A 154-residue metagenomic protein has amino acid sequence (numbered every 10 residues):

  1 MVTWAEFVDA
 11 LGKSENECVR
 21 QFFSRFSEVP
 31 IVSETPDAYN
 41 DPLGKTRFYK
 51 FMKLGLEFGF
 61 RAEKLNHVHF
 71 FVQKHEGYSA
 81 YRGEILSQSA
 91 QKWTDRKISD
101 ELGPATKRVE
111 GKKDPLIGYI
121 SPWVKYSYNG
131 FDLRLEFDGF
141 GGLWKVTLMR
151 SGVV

Functional and structural regions predicted by a protein language model:
V2-K64, S89-V154: A cross-family detector of function-defining hotspots
G59-I85: Short basic alpha-helical hairpin corresponding to helix-turn-helix/winged-helix-like nucleic-acid-binding
